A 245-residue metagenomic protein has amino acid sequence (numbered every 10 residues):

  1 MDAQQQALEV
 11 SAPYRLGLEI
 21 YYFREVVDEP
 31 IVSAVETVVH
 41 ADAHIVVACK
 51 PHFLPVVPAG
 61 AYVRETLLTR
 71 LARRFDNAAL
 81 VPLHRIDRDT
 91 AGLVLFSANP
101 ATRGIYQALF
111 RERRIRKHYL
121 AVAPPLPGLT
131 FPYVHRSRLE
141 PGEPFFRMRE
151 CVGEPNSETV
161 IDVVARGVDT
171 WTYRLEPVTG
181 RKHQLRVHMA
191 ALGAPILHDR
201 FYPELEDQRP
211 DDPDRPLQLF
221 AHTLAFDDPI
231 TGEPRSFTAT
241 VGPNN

Functional and structural regions predicted by a protein language model:
M1-N245: RNA pseudouridine synthases
